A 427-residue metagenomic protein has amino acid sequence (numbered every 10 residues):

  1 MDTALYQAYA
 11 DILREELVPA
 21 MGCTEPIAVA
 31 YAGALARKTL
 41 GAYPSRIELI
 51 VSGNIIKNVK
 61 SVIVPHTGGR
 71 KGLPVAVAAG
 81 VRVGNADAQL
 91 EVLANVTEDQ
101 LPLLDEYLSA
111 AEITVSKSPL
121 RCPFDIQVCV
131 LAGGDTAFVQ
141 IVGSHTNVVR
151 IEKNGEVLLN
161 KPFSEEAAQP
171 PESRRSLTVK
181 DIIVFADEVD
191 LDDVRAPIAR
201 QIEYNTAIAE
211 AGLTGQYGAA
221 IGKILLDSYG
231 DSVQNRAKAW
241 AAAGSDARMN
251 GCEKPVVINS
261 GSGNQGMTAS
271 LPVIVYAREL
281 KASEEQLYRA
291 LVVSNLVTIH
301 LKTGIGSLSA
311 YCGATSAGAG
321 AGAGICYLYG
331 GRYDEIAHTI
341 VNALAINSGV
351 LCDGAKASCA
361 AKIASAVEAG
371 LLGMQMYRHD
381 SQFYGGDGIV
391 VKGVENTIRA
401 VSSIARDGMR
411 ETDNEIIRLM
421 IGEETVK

Functional and structural regions predicted by a protein language model:
M1-D11, Y43-I56, S232-G251, S283-L301 (+1 more regions): Acidic-glycine-rich active-site phosphate/pyrophosphate-binding loop
L5-T39, P44: N-terminal signal-anchor module of multipass membrane proteins
P19-L35, K254-L271, C312-S316: Conserved phosphate/anionic-ligand binding catalytic regions in large, soluble enzymes, centered on
A20-T24, V51-N58, V62-P65, V142-T146 (+5 more regions): A structural signal for small-residue-enriched, beta-sheet-centric alpha/beta enzyme cores and oligomeric scaffold folds
A30-V130: Early transmembrane hairpin of solute transport permeases
A36-T39, P65, Y276-R289, I299-S365 (+1 more regions): Hydrophobic alpha-helical bundle architecture
Y43-I47, A88-L93, T114-S116, D192-I198 (+7 more regions): Flexible, glycine/charged-enriched surface loops at secondary-structure junctions
S109-G251, I417-K427: Signature of multi-pass transmembrane helix bundles
